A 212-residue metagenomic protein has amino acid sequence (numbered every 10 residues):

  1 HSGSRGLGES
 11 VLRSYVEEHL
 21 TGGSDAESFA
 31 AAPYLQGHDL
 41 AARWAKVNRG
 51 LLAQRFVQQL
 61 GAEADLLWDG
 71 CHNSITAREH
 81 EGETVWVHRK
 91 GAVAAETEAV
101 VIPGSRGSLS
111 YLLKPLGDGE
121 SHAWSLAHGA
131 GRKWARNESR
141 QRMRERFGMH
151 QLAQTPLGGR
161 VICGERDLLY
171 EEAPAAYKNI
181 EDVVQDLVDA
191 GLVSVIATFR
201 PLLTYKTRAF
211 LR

Functional and structural regions predicted by a protein language model:
S2-R212: Domain-length cofactor-binding catalytic modules of enzymes
